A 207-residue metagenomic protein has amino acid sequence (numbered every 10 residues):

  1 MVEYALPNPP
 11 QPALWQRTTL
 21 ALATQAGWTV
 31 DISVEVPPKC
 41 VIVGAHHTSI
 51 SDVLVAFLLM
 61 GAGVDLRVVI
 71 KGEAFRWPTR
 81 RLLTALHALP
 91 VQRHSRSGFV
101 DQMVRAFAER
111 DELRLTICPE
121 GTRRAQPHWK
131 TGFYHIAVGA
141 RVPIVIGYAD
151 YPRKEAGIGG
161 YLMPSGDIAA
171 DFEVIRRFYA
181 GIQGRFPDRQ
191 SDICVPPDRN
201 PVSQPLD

Functional and structural regions predicted by a protein language model:
E3-P9, T24-G181, F186, C194-P201: Soluble catalytic domains of membrane acyltransferases
L14-L22, L82: Hydrophobic alpha-helical segments of integral membrane proteins, encompassing both true transmembrane helices
L206-D207: A composition-biased, non-transmembrane "mature-region" signal
